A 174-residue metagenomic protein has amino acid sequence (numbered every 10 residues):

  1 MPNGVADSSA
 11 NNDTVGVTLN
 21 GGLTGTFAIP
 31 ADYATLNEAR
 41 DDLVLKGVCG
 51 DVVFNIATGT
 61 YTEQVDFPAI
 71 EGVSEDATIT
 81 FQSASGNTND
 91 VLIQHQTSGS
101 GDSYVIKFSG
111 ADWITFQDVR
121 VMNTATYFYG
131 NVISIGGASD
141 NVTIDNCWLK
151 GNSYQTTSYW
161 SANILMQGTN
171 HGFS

Functional and structural regions predicted by a protein language model:
M1-G22: Extracellular/luminal regions of secreted and cell-surface proteins that mediate adhesion/ECM remodeling
P2-V5, D32, L45-G47, T58-T62 (+3 more regions): Acidic glycine-/aspartate-rich tracts in secreted/extracellular proteins
L23-T62, D66: Acidic Gly/Asp/Thr-rich repetitive segments characteristic of extracellular carbohydrate-active and adhesion proteins
I29, L45, E63, F67 (+6 more regions): Extracellular beta-strand solenoids
C49-V52, A77, Q117, D140: Loop/turn elements at helix/coil->beta-strand transitions in domains of secreted/extracellular proteins
I56, F81, I114-F116, S139-I144 (+1 more regions): All-beta strand scaffolds that present successive hydrophobic residues in beta-strands
Q64, G72-F128, G151-Y159: Right-handed parallel beta-helix/beta-spiral solenoid domain characteristic of secreted/periplasmic
G151-S174: Solenoidal tandem-repeat scaffolds enriched in leucines and small polar residues
